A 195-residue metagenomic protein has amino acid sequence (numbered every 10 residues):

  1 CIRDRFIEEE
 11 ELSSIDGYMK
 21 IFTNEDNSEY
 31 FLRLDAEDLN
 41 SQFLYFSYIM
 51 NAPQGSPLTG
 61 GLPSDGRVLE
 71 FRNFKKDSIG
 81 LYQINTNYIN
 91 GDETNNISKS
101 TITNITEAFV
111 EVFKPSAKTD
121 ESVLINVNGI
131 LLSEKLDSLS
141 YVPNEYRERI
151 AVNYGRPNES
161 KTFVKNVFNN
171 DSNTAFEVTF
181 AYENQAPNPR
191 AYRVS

Functional and structural regions predicted by a protein language model:
R3-S195: Auxiliary tRNA-acceptor-end handling modules of aminoacyl-tRNA synthetases
